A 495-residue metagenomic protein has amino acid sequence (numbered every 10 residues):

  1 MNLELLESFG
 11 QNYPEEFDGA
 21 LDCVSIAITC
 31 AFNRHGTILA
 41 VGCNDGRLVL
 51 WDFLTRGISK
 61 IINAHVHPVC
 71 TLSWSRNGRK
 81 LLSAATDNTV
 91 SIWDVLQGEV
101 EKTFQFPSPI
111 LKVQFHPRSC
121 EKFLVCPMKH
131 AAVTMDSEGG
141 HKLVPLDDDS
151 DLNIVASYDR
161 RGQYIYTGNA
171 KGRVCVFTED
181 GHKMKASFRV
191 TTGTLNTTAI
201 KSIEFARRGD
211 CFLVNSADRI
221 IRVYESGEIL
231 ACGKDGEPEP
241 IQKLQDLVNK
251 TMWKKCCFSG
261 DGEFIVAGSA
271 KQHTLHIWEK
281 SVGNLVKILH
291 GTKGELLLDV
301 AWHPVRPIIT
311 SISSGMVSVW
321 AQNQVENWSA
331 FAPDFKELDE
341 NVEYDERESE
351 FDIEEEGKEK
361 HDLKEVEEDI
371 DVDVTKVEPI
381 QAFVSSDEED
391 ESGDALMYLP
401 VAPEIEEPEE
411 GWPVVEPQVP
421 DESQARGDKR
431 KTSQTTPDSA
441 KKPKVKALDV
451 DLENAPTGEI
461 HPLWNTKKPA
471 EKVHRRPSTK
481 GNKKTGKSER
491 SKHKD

Functional and structural regions predicted by a protein language model:
M1-T29, H35, P462, K467-P477 (+2 more regions): Intrinsically disordered, low-complexity acidic/Ser/Thr/Pro-rich linker and tail segments in large eukaryotic scaffolds
N2-F17, L50-I61, V66-H67, I92-I110 (+8 more regions): Per-blade loop-tip surfaces of WD-repeat and WD-like beta-propellers in eukaryotic adaptors/scaffolds
V24-A31, H67-S73, S108-F115, D151-Y158 (+3 more regions): Canonical WD40 repeat/beta-propeller blade segments in eukaryotic WD-repeat proteins
C30-G36, S73-G78, Q114-C120, S157-Q163 (+4 more regions): Loop/turn segments within WD40 beta-propeller blades
L39, L81-L82, F123-L124, I165-Y166 (+3 more regions): Conserved beta-propeller blade signature
G42-D45, A84-D87, C126-K129, G168-K171 (+3 more regions): Conserved strand-to-loop turn within each blade of WD40 beta-propeller repeats
A217-R219, L244-I277: Loop/turn-rich, solvent-exposed surfaces of beta-rich toroidal or solenoidal domains
K234-K254, L285, H290, G294-L296 (+2 more regions): Terminal intrinsically disordered, low-complexity extensions flanking WD-repeat/beta-propeller proteins
